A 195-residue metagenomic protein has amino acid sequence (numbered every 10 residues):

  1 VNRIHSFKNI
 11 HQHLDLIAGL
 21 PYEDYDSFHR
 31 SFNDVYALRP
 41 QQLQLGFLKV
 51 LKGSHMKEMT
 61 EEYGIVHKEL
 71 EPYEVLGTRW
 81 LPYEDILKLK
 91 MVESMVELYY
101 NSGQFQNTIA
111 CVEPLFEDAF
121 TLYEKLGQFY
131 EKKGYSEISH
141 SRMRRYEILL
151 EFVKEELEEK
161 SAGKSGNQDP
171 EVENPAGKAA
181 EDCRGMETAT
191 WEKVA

Functional and structural regions predicted by a protein language model:
V1-F120: A structural motif corresponding to the C-terminal lobe/cap of the Radical SAM core domain
I86, V92-A195: Radical SAM enzyme core and accessory elements
